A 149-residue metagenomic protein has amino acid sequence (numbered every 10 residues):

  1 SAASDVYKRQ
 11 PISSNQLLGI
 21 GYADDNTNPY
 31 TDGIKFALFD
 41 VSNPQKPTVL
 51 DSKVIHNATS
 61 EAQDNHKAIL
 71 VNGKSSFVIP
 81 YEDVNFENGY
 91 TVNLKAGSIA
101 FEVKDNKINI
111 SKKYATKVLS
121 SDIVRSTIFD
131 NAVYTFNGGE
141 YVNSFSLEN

Functional and structural regions predicted by a protein language model:
A2, T48-I55, I110-T116: Beta-propeller fold detector
A3-Y7: Short, small-residue-biased leader/transition segments that mark boundaries at the very start of proteins
Q16-F36, S60-D105, K112, L119: Loop/turn-rich, solvent-exposed surfaces of beta-rich toroidal or solenoidal domains
F39-P47, A100-N109, L147-N149: Short loop/turn segments immediately following beta-strands, especially the blade-tip and inter-blade linker loops
K112-A115, L119, I123-T127, A132: Terminal end segments
R125-N149: Blade-level signature of beta-propeller repeat domains, shared across WD40, Kelch, NHL, RCC1 and BNR/Asp-box propellers
